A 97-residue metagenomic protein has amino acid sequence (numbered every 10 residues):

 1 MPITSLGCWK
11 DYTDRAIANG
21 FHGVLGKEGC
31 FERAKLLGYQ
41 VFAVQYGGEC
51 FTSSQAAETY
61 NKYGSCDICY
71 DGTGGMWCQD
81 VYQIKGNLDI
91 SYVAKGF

Functional and structural regions predicted by a protein language model:
M1-F97: Peripheral, non-catalytic regulatory segments
